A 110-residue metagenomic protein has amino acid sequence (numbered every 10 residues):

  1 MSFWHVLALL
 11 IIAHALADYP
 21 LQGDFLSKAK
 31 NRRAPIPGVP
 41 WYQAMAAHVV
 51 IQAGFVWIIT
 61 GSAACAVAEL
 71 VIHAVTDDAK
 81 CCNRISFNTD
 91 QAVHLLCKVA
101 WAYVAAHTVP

Functional and structural regions predicted by a protein language model:
M1-F3, V56-C65, H107-T108: Transmembrane helix interruption/hinge and helix-loop junction motifs
S2-I12: Alpha-helical transmembrane segments
L10-Q52, L70, A74-P110: Interhelical loop and helix-boundary elements at the membrane-water interface of polytopic inner-membrane proteins
